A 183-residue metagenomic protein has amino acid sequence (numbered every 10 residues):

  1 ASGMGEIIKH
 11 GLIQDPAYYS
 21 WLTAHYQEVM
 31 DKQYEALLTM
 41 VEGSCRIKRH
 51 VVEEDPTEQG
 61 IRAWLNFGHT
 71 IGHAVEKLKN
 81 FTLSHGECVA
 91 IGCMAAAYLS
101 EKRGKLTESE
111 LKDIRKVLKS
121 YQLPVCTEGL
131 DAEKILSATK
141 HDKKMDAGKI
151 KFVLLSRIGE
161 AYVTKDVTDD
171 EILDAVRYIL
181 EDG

Functional and structural regions predicted by a protein language model:
A1-W64: Carboxylate- and glycine-rich phosphate/diphosphate-binding segment that chelates Mg2+/Mn2+
I8, K105-G183: C-terminal charged capping/lid subdomain of soluble metabolic enzymes
I61-F67, L83-V89: Short glycine/threonine-rich catalytic loop with a Thr-x-Gly-x-Asp
F67, I71-V75: Active-site His/Glu-centered metal-binding helix of metallohydrolases
H69, C93, I158: Residue-level signal for inorganic ion chemistry
A74-L83: Catalytic Zn2+-binding segment of zinc metalloproteases
G86-E101: An active-site-proximal "capping" alpha-helix that borders the catalytic cofactor pocket
